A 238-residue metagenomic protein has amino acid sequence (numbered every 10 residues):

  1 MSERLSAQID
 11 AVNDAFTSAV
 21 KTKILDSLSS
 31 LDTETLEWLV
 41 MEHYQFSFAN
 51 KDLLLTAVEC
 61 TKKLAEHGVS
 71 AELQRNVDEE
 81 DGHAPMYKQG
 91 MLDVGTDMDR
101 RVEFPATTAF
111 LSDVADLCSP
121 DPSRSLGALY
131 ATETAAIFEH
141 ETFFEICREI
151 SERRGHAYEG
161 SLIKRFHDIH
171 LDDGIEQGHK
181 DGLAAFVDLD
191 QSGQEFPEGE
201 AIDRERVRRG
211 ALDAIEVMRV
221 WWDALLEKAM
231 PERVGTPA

Functional and structural regions predicted by a protein language model:
M1-A238: Non-heme di-metal
